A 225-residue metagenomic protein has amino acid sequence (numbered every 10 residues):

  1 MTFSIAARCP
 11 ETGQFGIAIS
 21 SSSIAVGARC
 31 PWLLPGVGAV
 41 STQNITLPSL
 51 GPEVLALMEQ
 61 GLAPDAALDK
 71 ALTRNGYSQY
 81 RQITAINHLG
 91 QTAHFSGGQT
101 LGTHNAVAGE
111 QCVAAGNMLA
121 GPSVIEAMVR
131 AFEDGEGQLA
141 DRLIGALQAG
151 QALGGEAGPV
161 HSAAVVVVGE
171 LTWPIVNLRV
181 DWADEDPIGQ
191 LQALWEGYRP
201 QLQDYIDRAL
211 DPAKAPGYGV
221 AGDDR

Functional and structural regions predicted by a protein language model:
M1-R225: N-terminal nucleophile
